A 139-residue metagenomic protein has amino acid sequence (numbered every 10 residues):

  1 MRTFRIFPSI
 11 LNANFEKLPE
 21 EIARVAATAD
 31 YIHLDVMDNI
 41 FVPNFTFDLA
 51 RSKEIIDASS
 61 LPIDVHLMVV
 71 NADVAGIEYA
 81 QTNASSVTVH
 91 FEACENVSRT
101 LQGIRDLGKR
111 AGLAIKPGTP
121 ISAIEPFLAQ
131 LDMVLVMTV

Functional and structural regions predicted by a protein language model:
M1-T88, E92-N96, Q102-A111, I124-L131: Conserved N-terminal beta1-alpha1 strand-loop-helix module at the mouth
A114-V139: Histidine/lysine/aspartate-rich catalytic loop segments that bind and position anionic ligands
